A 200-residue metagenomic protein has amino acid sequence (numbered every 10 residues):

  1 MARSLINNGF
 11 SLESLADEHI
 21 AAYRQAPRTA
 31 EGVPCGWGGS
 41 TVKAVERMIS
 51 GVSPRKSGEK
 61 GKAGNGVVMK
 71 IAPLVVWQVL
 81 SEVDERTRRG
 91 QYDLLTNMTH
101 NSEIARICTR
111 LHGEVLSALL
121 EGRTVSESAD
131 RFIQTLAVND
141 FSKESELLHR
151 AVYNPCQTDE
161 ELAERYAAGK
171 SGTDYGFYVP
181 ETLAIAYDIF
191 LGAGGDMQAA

Functional and structural regions predicted by a protein language model:
M1-A200: Structured, active/binding-site neighborhoods that engage oxygen-rich ligands
